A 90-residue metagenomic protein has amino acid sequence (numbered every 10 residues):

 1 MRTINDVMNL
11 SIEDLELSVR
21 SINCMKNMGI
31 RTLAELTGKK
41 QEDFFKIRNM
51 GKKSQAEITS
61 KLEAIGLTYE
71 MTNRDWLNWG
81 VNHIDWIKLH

Functional and structural regions predicted by a protein language model:
M1-H90: Compact, charge-rich alpha-helical regulatory domains located at protein termini
